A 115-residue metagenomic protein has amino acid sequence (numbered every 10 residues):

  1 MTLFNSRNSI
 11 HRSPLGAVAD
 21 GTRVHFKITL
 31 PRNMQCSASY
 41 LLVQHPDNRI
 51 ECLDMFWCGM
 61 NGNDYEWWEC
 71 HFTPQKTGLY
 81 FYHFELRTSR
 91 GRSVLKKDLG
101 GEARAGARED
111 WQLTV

Functional and structural regions predicted by a protein language model:
M1-R23, R49-L53, G59-V115: The feature marks proteins involved in alpha-glucan
T2-L3, M34-C36: Short, surface-exposed linear motifs at loops/turns and structural transition points
R23-M34, Y40-L42: Short edge beta-strand/loop segments characteristic of extracellular beta-sandwich folds
